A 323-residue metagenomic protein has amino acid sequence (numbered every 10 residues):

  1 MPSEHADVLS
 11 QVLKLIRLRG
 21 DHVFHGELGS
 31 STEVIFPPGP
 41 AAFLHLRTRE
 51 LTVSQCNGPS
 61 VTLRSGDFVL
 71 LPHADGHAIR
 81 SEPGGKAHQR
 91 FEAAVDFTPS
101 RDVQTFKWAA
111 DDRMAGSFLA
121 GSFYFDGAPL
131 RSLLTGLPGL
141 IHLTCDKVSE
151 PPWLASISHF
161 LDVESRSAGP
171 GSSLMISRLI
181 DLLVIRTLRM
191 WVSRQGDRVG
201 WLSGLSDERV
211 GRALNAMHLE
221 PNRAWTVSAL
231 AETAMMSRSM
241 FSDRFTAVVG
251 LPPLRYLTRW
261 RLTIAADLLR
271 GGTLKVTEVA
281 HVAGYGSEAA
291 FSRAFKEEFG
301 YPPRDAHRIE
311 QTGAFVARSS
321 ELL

Functional and structural regions predicted by a protein language model:
M1-F68, A74-A109: Generic protein-terminus/edge-of-domain signal
M1-H22, E33-V34, W108, S117 (+4 more regions): A short, N-terminal "cap"/entry segment at the start of jelly-roll beta-barrel domains of the cupin/DSBH fold
E33-R47, G58, D75, Y124 (+9 more regions): Hydrophobic/basic alpha-helical segments enriched in Actinobacteria
L46, M217-E220, L269: Short helix-to-turn junction characteristic of helix-turn-helix DNA-binding domains, especially the helix
F68-L70, G76-E82, S292, A314-L322: N-terminal basic, amphipathic alpha-helical segments
S117-N215: An amphipathic alpha-helical interaction segment
L182, R186-V192, R212-T263, A280-A306: Basic/polar phosphate-binding segments, predominantly the helix-turn-helix DNA-binding elements of transcriptional
